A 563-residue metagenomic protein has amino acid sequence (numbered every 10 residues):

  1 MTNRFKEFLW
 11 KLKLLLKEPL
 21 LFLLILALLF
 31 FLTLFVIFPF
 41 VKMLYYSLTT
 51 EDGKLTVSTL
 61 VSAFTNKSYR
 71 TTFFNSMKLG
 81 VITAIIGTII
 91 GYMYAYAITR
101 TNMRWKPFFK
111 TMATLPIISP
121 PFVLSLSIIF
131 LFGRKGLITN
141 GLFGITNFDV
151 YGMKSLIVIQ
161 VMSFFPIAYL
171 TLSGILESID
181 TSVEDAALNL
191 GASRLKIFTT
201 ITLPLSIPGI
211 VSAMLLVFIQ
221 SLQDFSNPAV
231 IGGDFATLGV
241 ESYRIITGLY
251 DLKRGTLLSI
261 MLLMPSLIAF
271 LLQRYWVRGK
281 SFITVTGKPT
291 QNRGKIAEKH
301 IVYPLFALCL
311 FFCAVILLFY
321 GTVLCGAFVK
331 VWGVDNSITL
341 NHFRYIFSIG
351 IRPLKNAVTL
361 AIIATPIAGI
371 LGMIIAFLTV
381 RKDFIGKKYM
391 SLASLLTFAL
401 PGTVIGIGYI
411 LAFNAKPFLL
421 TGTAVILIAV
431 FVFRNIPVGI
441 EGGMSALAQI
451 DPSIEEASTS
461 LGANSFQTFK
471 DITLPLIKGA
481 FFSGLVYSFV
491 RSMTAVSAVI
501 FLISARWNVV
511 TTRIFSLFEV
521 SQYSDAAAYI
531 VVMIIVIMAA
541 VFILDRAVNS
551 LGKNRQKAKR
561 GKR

Functional and structural regions predicted by a protein language model:
M1-L26, R274-L310, D545-R563: Transmembrane alpha-helical segments of polytopic membrane transport and secretion proteins
F8-K13, T56-F64, I338-F347: A short amphipathic helical element positioned immediately N-terminal to and/or at the very start of a transmembrane
K17-E51, T65-E177, L205-F225, L257-R274 (+6 more regions): Membrane-water interface segments at the C-terminal ends of transmembrane alpha-helices in multi-pass inner-membrane
T49, F225-L249, V334-D335, V496-Y523 (+1 more regions): Glycine-rich helix-loop "coupling/hinge" segments at transmembrane-helix boundaries in multipass transporters
D52, D185, S193, K280-I296 (+1 more regions): Juxtamembrane inter-helical linkers in multi-pass membrane proteins
N66, T101-R104, E177-S182, A192-L195 (+8 more regions): Juxtamembrane helix-boundary/capping and inter-helix hinge elements in multi-pass membrane proteins
A187-L188, S458: The alpha-helix within a helix-turn-helix
V240-P265: Helix-loop-helix hairpin linking two adjacent transmembrane segments in secondary transporters
